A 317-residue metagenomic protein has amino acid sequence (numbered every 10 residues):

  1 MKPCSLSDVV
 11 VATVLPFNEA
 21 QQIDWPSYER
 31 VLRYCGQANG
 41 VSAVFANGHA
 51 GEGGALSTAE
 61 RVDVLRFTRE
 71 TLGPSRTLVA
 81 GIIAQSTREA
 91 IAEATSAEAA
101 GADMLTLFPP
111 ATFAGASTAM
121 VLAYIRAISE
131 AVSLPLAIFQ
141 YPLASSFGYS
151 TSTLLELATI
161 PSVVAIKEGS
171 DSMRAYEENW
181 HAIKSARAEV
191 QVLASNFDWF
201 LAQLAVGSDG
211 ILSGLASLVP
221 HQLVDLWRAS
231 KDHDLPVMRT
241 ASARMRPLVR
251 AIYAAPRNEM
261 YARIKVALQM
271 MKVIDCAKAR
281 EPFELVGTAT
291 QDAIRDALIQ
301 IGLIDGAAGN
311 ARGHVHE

Functional and structural regions predicted by a protein language model:
K2-G148, A308: Active-site beta->alpha loop and helix N-cap motifs at the rims of alpha/beta catalytic domains
Y28, L65, A90, I125 (+5 more regions): A general structural signal for well-ordered alpha-helical segments in protein cores
L56, A92, S117-M120, Y149-T151 (+3 more regions): Short secondary-structure transition/capping segments
D63, F67-L72, S96, A100 (+8 more regions): Alpha-helical structural signal in soluble globular domains
E130, P142-V249, Y253-P256: Catalytic alpha/beta core domains of metabolic enzymes, predominantly
L201-E317: Structured C-terminal cap/extension of enzyme domains
